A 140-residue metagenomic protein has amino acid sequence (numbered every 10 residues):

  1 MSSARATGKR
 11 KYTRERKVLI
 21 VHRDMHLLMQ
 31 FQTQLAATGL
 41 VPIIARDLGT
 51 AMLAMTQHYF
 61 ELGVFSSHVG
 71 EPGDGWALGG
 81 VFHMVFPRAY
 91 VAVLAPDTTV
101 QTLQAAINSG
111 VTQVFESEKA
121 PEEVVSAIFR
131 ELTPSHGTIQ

Functional and structural regions predicted by a protein language model:
M1-L27, H83, A120-Q140: Non-catalytic signal-transmission and effector/linker regions of two-component phosphorelay proteins
D24-I44: Two-component/phosphorelay signaling modules centered on CheY-like receiver
T33-L35, A54, A105: Alpha-helical interaction/dimerization surfaces of two-component signaling modules
I44-L62, G70: Acidic, metal-coordinating helix/loop segments flanking the phosphotransfer/catalytic sites of two-component signaling
T56-H58, V81-R88, S109: Conserved phosphotransfer cores of two-component systems
G63, V91, V114-F115: Two-component signal transduction core modules
V64-F82: Conserved phosphotransfer microenvironments
A77, A95-F115: Alpha4 helix (beta4-alpha4-beta5 surface) of REC/receiver domains from two-component response regulators
